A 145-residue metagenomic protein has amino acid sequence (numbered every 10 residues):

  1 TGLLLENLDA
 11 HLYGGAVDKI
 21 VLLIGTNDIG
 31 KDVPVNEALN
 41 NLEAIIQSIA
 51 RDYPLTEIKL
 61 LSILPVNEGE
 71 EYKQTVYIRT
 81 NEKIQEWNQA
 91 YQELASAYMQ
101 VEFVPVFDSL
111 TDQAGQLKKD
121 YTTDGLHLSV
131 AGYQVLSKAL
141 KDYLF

Functional and structural regions predicted by a protein language model:
T1-H11, S48-E57, S96-P105, A131: Phosphate-binding glycine-rich loops and adjacent basic patches that engage nucleotide phosphates, nucleic-acid
T1-Q47, E82-Q85: Conserved SGNH/GDSL esterase-like catalytic core that processes O-acyl groups on lipids and polysaccharides
D9, Y13-A16, G25, E43 (+4 more regions): Sec-exported extracytoplasmic/periplasmic mature domains
V17, L39, E57-L61, L128 (+2 more regions): Generic hydrophobic/packing signal
K19-I24, D28, E57-S62, E102-P105 (+1 more regions): Structural recognition of the beta-strand scaffold that forms the well-ordered cores of secreted hydrolase catalytic
E37, L55, K59-S62, V66 (+2 more regions): Flexible domain-boundary/linker segments
V66-F145: Catalytic His-Asp segment of secreted/periplasmic serine-dependent ester chemistry enzymes
